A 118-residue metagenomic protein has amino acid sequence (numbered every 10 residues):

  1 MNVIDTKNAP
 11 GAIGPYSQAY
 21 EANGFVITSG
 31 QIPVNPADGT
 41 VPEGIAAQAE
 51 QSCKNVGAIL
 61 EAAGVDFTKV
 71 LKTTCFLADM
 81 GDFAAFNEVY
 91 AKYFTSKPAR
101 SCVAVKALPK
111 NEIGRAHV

Functional and structural regions predicted by a protein language model:
M1-R115: Short, polar/acidic, helix-capping and beta-turn segments at strand->helix junctions that line the mouths
